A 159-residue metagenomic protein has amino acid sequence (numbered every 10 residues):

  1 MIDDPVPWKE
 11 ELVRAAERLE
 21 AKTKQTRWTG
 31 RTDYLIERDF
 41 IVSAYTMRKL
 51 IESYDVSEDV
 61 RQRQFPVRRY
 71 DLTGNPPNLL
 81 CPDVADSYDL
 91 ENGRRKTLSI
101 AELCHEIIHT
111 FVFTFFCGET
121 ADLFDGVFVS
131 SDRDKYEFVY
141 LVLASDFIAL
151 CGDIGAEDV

Functional and structural regions predicted by a protein language model:
M1-V42, E52-V159: Acidic, Ser/Thr/Gly/Pro-rich intrinsically disordered interaction regions
S43-M47: Membrane-proximal topogenic or attachment-prone low-complexity segments at protein termini
